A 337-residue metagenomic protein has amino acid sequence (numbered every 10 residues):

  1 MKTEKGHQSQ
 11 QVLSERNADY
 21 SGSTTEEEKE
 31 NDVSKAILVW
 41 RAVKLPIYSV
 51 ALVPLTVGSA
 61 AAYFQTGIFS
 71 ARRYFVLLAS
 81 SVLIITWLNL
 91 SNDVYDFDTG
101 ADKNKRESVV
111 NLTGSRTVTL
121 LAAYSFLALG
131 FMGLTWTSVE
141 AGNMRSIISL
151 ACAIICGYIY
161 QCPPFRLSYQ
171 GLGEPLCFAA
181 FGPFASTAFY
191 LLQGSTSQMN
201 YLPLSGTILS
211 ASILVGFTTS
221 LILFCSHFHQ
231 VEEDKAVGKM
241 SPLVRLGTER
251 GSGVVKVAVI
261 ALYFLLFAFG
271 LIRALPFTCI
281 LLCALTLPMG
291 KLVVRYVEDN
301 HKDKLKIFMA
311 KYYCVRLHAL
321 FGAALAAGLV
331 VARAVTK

Functional and structural regions predicted by a protein language model:
K2-V76, L88: Topogenic membrane-insertion module of multi-pass membrane proteins
L52-G58, V110-N111, P175-Y190, V244-T248 (+1 more regions): Small-residue-rich segments of transmembrane alpha-helices in multi-pass membrane proteins, especially helix faces
L55-V57, T66-S91, I147-Y158, P203-C225: Membrane-embedded alpha-helical segments that form the functional core of polytopic membrane enzymes, especially those
L83-R106, S220-L243: Acidic (Asp/Glu-rich) catalytic motifs at the cytosolic membrane interface
D102-G142, K239-L275, Y312-F321: Multi-pass membrane catalytic core of lipid/isoprenoid biosynthesis enzymes
V110-Q198: Intramembrane alpha-helical segments
C177-V231, E249-S252: Functional transmembrane core segments of multi-pass inner-membrane proteins
L271-K337: Extended hydrophobic alpha-helices typical of membrane-associated regions
